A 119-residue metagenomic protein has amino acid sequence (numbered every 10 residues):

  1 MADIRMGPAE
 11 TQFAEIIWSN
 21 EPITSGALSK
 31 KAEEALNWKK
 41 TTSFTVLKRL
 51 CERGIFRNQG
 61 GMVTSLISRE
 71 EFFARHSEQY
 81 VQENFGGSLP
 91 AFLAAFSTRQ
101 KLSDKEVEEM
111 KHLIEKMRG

Functional and structural regions predicted by a protein language model:
M1-I16, N20, E71-F72, E83 (+1 more regions): Short alpha-helical segments that sit at the start of domains
S19, E34, C51-E52, T98: The C-terminal cap of the DNA-recognition helix in HTH/winged-HTH DNA-binding domains, marking the helix-to-coil
P22-A32: Short acidic, hydrophobic short linear motifs in intrinsically disordered regions
F44-K48: Short, hydrophobic-biased segments on the C-terminal half of alpha helices that form "recognition helices"
C51-G61: A short, conserved structural fragment
G61-E71: Minor-groove-contacting beta-hairpin "wing" of winged helix-turn-helix DNA-binding domains
E78-R118: Amphipathic alpha-helical dimerization/coiled-coil segments that flank or bridge DNA-binding/regulatory modules
